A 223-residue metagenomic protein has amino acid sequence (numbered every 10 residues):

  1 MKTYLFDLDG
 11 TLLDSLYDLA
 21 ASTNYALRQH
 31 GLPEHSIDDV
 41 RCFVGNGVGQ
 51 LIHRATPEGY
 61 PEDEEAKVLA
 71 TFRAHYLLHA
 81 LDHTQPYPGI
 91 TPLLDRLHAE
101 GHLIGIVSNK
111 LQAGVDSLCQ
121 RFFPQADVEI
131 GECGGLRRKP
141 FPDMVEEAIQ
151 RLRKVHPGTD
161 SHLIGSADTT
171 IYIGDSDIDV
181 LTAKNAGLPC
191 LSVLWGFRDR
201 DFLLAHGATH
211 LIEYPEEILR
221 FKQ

Functional and structural regions predicted by a protein language model:
M1-C42: Active-site neighborhood of HAD-like aspartate-dependent phosphohydrolases
A26-L27, G47-P61, A148-R151: Helix-loop "lid/cap" segments that line or gate small-molecule binding pockets
H53-P92, E100: Metal-dependent phosphoesterase signature
H83, L111-I171, D177-A186, R200-D201: Substrate-recognition "cap/lid" segment bordering the active-site pocket of phosphatases
I90-Q120: Substrate-recognition element of Asp-dependent hydrolases with the DxDx(T/V) motif
W195-A205: Short, glycine/polar-rich helix-capping loops at beta-to-alpha or helix-loop-helix junctions that flank or form
H210-Y214: Short acidic-hydrophobic, aromatic-tinged amphipathic segments that line or gate anion-handling sites
